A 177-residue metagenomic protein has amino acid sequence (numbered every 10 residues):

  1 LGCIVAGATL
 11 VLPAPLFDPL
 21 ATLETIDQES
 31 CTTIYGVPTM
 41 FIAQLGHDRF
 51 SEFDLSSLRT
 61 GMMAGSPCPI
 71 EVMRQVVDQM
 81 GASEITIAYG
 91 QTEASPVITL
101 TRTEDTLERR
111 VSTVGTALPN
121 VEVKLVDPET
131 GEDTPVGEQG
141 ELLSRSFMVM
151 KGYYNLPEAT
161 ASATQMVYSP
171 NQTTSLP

Functional and structural regions predicted by a protein language model:
V5-A8, L23, Q28-G36, L45-R109 (+1 more regions): Gly/Ser/Thr-rich phosphate-binding loop
T39-F41, C68, V149: Alpha-helix capping/helix-boundary segments
G65, G90, G115, S146 (+1 more regions): Active-site glycine-centered loops adjacent to acidic/histidine catalytic or metal-binding residues that shape
R74, S112, E158: Active-site phosphate/pyrophosphate- and oxyanion-stabilizing loops and adjacent acidic/basic residues in soluble
S112-L118, D133, A163: Short Gly/Pro-enriched turn/cap motifs at secondary-structure boundaries
P119-V121, G140: Change "...and in nucleic-acid phosphodiester-cleaving endonucleases..." to "...and in nucleic-acid processing enzymes
P135-G137, E141-P177: Conserved ATP-binding/catalytic segment of the ANL
